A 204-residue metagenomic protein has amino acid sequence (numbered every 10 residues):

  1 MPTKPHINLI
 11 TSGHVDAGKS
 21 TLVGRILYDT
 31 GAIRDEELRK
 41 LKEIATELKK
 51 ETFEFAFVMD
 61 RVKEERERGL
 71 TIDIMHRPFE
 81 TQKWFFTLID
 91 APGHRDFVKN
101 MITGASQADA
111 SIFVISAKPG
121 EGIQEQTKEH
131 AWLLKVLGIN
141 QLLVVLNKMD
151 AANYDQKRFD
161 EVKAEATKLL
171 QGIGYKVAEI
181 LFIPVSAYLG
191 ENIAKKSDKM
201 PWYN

Functional and structural regions predicted by a protein language model:
P2-K99, A108-S111, I115-K118: P-loop NTPase switch module centered on the Walker A-proximal segment
H6, W84-T87, A91-F97, S106-A131 (+1 more regions): Conserved Switch II/interswitch segment of TRAFAC-class P-loop GTPases
T11-G13, L146, P184: Flexible glycine-/small-residue-rich
S20-V23, L142-M149, G190-I193: Acidic/polar active-site rim loop that often engages polyanionic ligands
L22-I26, E37-K40, N100, E129-L133 (+1 more regions): Alpha-helical scaffold elements adjacent to nucleotide-binding pockets in ATP/GTP-utilizing enzyme cores
A152-N204: Canonical P-loop GTPase G-domain recognition
